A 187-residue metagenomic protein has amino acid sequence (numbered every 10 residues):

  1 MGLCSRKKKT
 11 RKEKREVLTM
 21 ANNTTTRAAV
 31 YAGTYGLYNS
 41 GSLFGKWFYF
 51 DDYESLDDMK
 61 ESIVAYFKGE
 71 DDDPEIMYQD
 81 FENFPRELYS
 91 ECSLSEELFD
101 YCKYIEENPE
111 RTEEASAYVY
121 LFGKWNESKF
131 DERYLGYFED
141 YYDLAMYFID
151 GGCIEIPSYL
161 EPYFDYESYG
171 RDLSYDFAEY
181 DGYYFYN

Functional and structural regions predicted by a protein language model:
G2-L3, R15, N22-R27, A145-N187: Acidic, proline/glycine-rich low-complexity IDRs
K7-K14: Polybasic, lysine-rich low-complexity intrinsically disordered segments
V17-K68: N-terminal ordered "arm"
N22-N23, A28, E54, F84-E97 (+6 more regions): Non-transmembrane, interaction-prone alpha-helical and coil segments associated with secretion and export
T34, D80, N187: Pocket-edge structural micro-motifs
E54-W125: Structured domain cores in non-transmembrane regions
K60, Y142-A145: An amphipathic alpha-helix signature
Y137-Y141, E161-P162: Alpha-helical architecture feature
